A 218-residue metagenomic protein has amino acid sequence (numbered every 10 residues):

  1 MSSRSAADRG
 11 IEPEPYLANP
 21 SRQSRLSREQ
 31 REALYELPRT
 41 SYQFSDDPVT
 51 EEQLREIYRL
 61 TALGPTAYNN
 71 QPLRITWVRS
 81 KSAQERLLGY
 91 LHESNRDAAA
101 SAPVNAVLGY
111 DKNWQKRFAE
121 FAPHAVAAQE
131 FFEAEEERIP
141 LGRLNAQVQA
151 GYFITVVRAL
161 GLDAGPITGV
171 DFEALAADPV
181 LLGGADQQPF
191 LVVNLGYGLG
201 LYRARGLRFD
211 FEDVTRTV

Functional and structural regions predicted by a protein language model:
M1-R117, T215-V218: N-terminal amphipathic, basic helical "cap/leader" segment at the start of enzyme domains
T61-L63, A106, V126-D178: Small-aliphatic-rich amphipathic alpha-helix that forms the alpha element of a beta-alpha
K81, K112, V170-E173, Y197-L199: Acidic, glycine-rich active-site loops and adjacent beta-strand->loop/helix elements that engage anionic groups
Y90, E120-F121, D178: Residue-level signal for well-ordered alpha-helical positions
H92-S94, P123-H124, L182-G183, F209-D210: Short, solvent-exposed amphipathic alpha-helical segments in soluble enzyme and RNA/protein-processing domains
R96-A99, V104-L108, L181-A204: A glycine-rich helix N-cap at a beta->alpha junction
F118-A127: Short, flexible, mixed-charge acidic loops at enzyme active sites
Y197-V218: C-terminal domain-closing interface element
